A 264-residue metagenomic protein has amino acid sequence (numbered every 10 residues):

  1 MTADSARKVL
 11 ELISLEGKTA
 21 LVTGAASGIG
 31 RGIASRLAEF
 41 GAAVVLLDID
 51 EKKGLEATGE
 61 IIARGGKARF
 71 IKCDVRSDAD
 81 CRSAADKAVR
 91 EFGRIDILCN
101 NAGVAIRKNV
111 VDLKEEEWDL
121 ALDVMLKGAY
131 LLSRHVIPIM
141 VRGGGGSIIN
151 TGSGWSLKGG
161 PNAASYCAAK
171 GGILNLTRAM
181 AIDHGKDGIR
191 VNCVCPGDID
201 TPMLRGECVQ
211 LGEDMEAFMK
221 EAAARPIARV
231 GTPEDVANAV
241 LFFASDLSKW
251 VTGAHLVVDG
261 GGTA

Functional and structural regions predicted by a protein language model:
S14-V44: Canonical Rossmann dinucleotide-binding motif of NAD(H)/NADP(H)-dependent dehydrogenases/reductases, specifically
F92, Y130, V141, R229-V258 (+1 more regions): C-terminal substrate-recognition "lid" of short-chain dehydrogenase/reductases
K108-V111, K158-A164, K186-D187, A228 (+1 more regions): Active-site loop immediately N-terminal to the catalytic Tyr-X3-Lys motif of short-chain dehydrogenase/reductase
N109-V110, K114-L122, E221: Substrate-binding pocket helix/loop in short-chain dehydrogenase/reductase
S133, A169, T177: Active-site helix of classical SDR
P138, I182-K186, K249: Alpha-helical segment proximal to the catalytic Tyr-Lys
S153: Residue(s) in the substrate-gating loop at a strand-loop-helix junction that position the organic substrate next
